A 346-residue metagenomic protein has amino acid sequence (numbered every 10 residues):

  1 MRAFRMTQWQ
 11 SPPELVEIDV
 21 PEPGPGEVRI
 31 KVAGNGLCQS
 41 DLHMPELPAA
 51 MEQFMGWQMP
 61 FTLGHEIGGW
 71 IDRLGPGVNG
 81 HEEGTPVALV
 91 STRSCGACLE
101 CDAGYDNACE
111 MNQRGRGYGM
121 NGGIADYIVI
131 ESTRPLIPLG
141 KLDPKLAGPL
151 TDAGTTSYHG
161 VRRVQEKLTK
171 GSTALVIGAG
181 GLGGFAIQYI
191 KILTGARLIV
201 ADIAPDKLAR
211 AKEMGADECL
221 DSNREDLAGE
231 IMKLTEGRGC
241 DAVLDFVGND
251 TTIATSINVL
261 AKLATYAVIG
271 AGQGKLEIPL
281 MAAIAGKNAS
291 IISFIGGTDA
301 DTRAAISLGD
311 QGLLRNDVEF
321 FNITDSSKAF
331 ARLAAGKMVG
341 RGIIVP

Functional and structural regions predicted by a protein language model:
M1, A254-N258, K262, D299-P346: C-terminal hydrophobic helical "lid"/dimerization subdomain of Rossmann-like NAD(P)H-dependent oxidoreductases
P21-N35, A50-L99, G140-L142: Glycine-rich beta-strand-centered segment in the early N-terminal region that forms part of a ligand/cofactor-binding
G34, V90, L244-F246, P346: Short, well-ordered coil/turn residues at beta-beta hairpins and beta-strand->alpha-helix junctions within
F54-Q58, H65, C95-I177: NAD(P)H dinucleotide-binding glycine-rich loop of Rossmann-like/cofactor-binding domains, especially the beta1-alpha1
P86, G140-E225, G229: Mid-domain Rossmann-like dinucleotide-binding core that forms the NAD(H)/NADP(H) cofactor-binding site
Q165-K170, L175, A209-S290: Glycine-rich cofactor phosphate-binding loops and adjacent beta1-alpha1 units of small-molecule cofactor enzyme domains
I203-A204, G272, G297: Residues in the short beta-alpha loop(s) of Rossmann-like NAD(P)-binding domains
